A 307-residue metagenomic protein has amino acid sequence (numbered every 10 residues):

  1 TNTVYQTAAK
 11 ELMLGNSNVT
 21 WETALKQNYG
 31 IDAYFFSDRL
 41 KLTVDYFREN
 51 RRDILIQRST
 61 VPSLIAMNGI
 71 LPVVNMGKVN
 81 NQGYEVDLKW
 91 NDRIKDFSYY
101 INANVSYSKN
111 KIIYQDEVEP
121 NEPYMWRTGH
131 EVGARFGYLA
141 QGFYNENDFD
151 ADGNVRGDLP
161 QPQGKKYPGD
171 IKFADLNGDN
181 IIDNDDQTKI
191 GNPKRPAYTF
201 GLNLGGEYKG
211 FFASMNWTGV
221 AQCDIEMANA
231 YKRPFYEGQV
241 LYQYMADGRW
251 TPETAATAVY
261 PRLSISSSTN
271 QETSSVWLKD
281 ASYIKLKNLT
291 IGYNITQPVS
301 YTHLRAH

Functional and structural regions predicted by a protein language model:
T1-G137, T269, T273-R305: Extracellular/periplasmic, surface-exposed regions of secreted and cell-surface proteins
G15, G30, D185, T199-G201: Short, hydrophobic/aromatic alpha-helical segments in well-folded domains
R48, S59, W217-A221, A230-Y231: A short beta-strand motif that forms part of the nucleic acid-binding face of small beta-barrel RNA-binding folds
V73-N80, N121-R135, K189-G201, G205 (+3 more regions): C-terminal extracellular loops and terminal segments of Gram-negative outer membrane beta-barrel proteins
V74, R93-N192: Conserved small-residue
K194-I225: Glycine-rich, aromatic-lined ligand/substrate-binding cores of catalytic and carbohydrate-binding domains
V220-R305: Extracytoplasmic gating/loop element in the C-terminal half of outer-membrane beta-barrel translocons and assembly
